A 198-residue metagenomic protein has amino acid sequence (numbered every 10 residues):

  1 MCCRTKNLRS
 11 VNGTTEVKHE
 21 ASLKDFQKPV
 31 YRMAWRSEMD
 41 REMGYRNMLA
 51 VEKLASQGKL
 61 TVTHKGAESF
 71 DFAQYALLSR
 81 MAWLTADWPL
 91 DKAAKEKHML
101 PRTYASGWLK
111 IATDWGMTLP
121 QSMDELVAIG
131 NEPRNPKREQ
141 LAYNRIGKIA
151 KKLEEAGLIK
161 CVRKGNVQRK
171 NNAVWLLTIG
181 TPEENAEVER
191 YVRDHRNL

Functional and structural regions predicted by a protein language model:
M1-P120: Short recognition helix of helix-turn-helix/winged-helix DNA-binding domains
K6, V174-W175, R196: Intrinsic-disorder/low-complexity peptide segments enriched for small residues
T14, E20, M33, L54 (+4 more regions): Compositionally biased, intrinsically disordered low-complexity segments
A50, I149, N171-A173, T178-G180: Short, hydrophobic/aromatic alpha-helical segments in well-folded domains
A76, K160, V174-L176: Ordered hydrophobic segments in well-structured contexts
W88-N171: Winged helix-turn-helix DNA-binding recognition segment
T178-L198: Short, amphipathic alpha-helical interaction segments positioned at domain boundaries
